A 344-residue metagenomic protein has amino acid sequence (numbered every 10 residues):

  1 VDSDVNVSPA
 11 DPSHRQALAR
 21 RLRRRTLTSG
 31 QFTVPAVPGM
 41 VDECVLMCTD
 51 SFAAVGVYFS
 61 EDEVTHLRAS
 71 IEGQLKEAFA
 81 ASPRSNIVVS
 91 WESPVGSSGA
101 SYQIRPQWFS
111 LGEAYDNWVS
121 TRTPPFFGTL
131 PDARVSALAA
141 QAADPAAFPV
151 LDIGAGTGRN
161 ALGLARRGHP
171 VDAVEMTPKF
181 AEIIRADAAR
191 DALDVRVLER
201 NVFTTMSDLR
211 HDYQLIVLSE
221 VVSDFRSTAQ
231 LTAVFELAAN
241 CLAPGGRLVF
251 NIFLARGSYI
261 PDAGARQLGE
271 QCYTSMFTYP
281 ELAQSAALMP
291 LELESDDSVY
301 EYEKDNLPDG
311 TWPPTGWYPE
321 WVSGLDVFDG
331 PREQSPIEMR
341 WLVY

Functional and structural regions predicted by a protein language model:
V1-A54, Y58-A142, T157-G163, R167 (+3 more regions): Class I (Rossmann-like) S-adenosyl-L-methionine-dependent methyltransferase catalytic domain, capturing the SAM-binding
A146-G156: Conserved class I S-adenosyl-L-methionine
S207-I216: A short acidic, Gly/Pro-enriched loop at the edge of an enzyme's catalytic core that lines a small-molecule cofactor
L218-V221: A short beta-strand submotif of the Rossmann-like class I SAM-dependent methyltransferase core that lines
F225-L237: A short, conserved alpha-helix within the catalytic core of class I
R226, L242-A243: Helix-to-beta-strand junctions that scaffold the AdoMet/dcAdoMet cofactor pocket in Class I SAM-dependent enzymes
G246: Glycine-centered, small-residue-biased loops immediately flanking beta-strands in adenine/cofactor-binding cores
